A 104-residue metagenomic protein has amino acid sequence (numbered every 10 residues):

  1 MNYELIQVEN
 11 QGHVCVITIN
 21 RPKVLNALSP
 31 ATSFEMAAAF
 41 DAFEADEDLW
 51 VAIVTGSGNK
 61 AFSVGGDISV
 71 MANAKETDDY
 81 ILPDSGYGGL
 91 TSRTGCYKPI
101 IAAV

Functional and structural regions predicted by a protein language model:
M1-F62: Conserved CoA-thioester-binding segment of acyl-CoA-metabolizing enzymes
F34-A37, D41, I68-V104: An acidic, glycine-rich surface segment that forms the CoA-thioester-binding/catalytic face of crotonase-fold enzymes
G65: Conserved alpha-helical segments that form or flank metal/cofactor-binding pockets of metalloenzymes
